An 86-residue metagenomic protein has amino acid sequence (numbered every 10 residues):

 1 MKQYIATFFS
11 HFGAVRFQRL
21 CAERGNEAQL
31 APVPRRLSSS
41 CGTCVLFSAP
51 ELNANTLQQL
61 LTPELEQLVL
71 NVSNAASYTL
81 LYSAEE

Functional and structural regions predicted by a protein language model:
K2-Q59: Amphipathic, hydrophobic secondary-structure cores in small proteins
N53-E86: C-terminal structural segments of small proteins and small subunits
